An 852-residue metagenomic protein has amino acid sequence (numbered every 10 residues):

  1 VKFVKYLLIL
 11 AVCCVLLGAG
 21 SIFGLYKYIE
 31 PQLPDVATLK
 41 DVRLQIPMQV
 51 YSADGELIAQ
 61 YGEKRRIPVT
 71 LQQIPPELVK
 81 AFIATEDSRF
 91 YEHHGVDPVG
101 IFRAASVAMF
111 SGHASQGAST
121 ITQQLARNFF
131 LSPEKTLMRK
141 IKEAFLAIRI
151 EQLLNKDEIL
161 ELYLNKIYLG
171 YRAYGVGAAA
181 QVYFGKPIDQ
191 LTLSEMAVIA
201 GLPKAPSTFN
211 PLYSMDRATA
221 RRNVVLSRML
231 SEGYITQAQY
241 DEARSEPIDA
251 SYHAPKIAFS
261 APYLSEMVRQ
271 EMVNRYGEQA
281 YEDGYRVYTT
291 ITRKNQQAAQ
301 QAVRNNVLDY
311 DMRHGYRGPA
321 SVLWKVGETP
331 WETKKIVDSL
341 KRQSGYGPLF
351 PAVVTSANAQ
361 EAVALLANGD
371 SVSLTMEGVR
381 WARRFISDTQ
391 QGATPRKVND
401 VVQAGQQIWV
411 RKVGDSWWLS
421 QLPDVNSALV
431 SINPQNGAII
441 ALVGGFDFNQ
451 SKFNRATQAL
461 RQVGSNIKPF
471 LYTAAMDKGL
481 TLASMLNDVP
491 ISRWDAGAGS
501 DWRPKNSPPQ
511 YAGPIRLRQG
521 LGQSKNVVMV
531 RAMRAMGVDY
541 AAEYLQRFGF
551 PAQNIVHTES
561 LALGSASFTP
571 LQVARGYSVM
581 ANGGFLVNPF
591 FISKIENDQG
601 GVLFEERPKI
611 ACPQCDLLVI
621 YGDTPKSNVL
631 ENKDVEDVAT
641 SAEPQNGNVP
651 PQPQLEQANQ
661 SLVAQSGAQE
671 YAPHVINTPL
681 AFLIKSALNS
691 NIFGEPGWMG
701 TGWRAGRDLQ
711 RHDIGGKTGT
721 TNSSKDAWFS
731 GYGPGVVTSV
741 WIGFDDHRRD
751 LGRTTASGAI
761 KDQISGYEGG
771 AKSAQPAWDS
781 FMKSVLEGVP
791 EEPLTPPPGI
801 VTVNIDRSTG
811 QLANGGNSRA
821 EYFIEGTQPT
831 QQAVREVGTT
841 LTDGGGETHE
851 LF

Functional and structural regions predicted by a protein language model:
V1-Y51, R89, A108-M109: N-terminal type II signal-anchor transmembrane helix that functions as the membrane-insertion/stop-transfer segment
G18, K27-L44, T192, N306-P319 (+4 more regions): Beta-lactamase-like hydrolase cores
I22, K27, S111-A367, A532 (+4 more regions): Non-catalytic, structured segments within soluble enzyme domains
P47-A53, I74, L191, P351-L366 (+4 more regions): A short, well-structured edge-of-sheet supersecondary motif
F82-I83, M229, A299, A359 (+7 more regions): Active-site SXXK
Y91-I101, Y174-G177, T236-Q239, F453 (+3 more regions): Short, well-structured active-site flanking segments
F129, I291, L486-I491, K505-F550 (+1 more regions): Active-site-adjacent helix/loop patches that line small-molecule binding or acyl-intermediate pockets
D249-P255, W324-K334, S356-Q360, N368-G369 (+7 more regions): Soluble, non-transmembrane domains of envelope/secretory-pathway proteins that act on or interact with carbohydrate
